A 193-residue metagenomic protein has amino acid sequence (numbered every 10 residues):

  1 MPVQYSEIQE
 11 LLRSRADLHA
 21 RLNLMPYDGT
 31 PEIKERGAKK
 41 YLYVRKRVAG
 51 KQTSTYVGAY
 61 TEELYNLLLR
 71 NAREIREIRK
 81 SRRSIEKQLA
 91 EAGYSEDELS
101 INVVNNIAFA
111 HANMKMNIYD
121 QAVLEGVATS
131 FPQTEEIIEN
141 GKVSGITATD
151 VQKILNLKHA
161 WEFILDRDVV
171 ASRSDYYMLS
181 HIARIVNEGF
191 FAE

Functional and structural regions predicted by a protein language model:
M1-Y41, R47-E193: FIC/Doc superfamily catalytic core
